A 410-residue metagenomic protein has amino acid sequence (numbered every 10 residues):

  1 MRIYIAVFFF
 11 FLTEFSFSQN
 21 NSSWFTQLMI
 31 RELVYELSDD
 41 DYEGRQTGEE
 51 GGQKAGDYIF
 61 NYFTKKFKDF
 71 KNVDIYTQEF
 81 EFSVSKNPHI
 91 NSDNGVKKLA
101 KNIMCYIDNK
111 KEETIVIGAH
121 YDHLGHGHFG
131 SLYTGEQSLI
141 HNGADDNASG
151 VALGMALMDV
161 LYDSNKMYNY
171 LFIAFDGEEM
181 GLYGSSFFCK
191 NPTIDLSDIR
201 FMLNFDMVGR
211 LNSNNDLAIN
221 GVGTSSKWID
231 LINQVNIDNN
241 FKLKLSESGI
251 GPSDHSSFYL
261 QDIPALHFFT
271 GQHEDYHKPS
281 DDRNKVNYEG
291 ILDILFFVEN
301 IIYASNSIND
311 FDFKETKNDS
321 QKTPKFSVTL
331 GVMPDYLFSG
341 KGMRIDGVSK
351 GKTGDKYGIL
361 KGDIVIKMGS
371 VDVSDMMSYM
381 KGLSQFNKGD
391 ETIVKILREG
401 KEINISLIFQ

Functional and structural regions predicted by a protein language model:
M1-W24: Bacterial Sec-dependent N-terminal signal peptides
W24-K54, K65-D74, F201, F205-R210 (+1 more regions): N-terminal capping segment at the start of a domain
R45-I107: A non-catalytic alpha/beta surface segment that caps or lines the substrate-entry region of metallo-dependent hydrolase
D74-T77, V208-T316: Active-site-adjacent substrate-binding region of metalloamidase/peptidase-like peptide-processing proteins
P88, D93, K97-L99, G125 (+4 more regions): Acidic/histidine-rich catalytic neighborhood of metal-dependent amide-processing enzymes
K317-K361: PDZ/PDZ-like groove recognition
K356-M376: Conserved PDZ fold ligand-binding element
K381-Q410: PDZ-domain C-terminal substructure recognizer with occasional recognition of PDZ-binding tails
